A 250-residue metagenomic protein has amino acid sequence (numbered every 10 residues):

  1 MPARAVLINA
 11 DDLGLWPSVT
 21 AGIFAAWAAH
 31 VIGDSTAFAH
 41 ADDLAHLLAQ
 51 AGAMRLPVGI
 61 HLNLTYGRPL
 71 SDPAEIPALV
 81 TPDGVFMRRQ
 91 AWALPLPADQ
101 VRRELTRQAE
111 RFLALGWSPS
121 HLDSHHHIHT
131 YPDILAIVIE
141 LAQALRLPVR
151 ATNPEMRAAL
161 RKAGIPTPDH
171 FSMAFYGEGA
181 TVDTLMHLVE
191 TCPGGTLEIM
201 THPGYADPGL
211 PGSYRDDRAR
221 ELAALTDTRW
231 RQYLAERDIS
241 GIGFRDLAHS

Functional and structural regions predicted by a protein language model:
M1-I8, P17-G116, H121, Y131-S250: Terminal accessory/targeting
D12: His/Cys-centered metal/cofactor-coordination and adjacent catalytic loops
H127: Conserved sequence/active-site signature of Rossmann-fold short-chain dehydrogenase/reductase
